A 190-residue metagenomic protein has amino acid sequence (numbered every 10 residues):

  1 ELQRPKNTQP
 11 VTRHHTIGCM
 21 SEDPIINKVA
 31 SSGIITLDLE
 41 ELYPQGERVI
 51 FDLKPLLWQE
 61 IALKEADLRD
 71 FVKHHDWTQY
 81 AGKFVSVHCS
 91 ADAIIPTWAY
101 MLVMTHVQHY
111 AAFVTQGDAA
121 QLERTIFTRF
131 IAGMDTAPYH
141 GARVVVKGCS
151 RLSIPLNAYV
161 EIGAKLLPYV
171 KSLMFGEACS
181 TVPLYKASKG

Functional and structural regions predicted by a protein language model:
E1-C19: N-terminal amphipathic/basic-hydrophobic helices that include classical n-h-c signal peptides and signal-anchor
Q3, H14, A81-G82, V87 (+3 more regions): N-terminal, helix-rich and Lys/Arg-enriched segments in bacterial and organellar proteins
M20-I94, M104, A111, Y169-E177 (+1 more regions): N-terminal, charge-rich interaction modules
L42, L102, T128-K189: Helix-rich interaction surfaces within compact, conserved domain-sized segments that mediate assembly or partner
L53, A99-P138, A178-S180: Long, charge-dense
L63, D67, I94, W98 (+4 more regions): Conserved active-site and cofactor/substrate-binding residues in soluble primary-metabolism enzymes
F84-S90, T115-G117, R143-C149: Short glycine-rich or small-residue beta-strand-to-loop segments that form or flank ligand, phosphate, metal/Fe-S
